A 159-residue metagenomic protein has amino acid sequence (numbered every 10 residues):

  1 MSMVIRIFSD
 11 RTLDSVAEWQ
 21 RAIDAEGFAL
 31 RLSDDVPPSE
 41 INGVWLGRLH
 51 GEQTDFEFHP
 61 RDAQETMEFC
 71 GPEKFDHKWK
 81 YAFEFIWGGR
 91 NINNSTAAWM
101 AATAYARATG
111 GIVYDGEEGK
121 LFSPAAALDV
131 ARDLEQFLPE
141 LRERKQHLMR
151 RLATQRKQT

Functional and structural regions predicted by a protein language model:
M1-T159: Acidic (Asp/Glu-rich) sequence patches and key acidic residues that form negatively charged surfaces used
